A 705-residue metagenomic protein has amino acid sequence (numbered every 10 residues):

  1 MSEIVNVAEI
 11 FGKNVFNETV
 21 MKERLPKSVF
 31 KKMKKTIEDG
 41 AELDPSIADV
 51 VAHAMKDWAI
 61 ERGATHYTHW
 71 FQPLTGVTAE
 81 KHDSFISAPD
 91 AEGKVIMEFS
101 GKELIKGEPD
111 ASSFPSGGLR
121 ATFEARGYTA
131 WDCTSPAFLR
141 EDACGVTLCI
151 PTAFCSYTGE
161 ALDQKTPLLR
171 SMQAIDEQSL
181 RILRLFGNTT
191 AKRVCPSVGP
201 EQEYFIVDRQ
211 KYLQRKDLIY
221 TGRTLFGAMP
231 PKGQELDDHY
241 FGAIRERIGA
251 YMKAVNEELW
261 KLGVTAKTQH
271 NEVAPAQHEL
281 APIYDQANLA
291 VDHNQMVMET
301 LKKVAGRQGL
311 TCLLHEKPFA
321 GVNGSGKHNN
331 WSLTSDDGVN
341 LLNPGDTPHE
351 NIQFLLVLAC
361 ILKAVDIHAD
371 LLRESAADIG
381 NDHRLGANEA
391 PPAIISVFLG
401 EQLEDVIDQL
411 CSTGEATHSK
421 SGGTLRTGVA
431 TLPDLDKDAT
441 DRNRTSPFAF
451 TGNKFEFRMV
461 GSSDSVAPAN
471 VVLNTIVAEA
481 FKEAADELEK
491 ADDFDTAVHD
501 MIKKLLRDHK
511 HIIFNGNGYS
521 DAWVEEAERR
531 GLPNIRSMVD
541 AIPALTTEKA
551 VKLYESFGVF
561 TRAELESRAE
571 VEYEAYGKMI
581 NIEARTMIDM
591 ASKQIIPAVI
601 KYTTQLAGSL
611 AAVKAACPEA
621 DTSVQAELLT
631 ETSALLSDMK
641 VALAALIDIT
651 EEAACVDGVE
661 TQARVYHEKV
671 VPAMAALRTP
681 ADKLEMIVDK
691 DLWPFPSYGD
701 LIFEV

Functional and structural regions predicted by a protein language model:
M1-A8: Short, compositionally biased "basic patch" segments
I10-A125: Active-site core of metal-dependent hydrolases
I47, F71, S100, P282 (+5 more regions): Active-site proximal loops enriched in glycine and acidic residues that flank catalytic Cys/His/Asp and coordinate
A64, T68-W70, V291-R307, L333 (+3 more regions): Hydrophobic/aromatic-rich, well-ordered segments within soluble, folded domains that form packed cores
G76-E92, P109-S112, G117, R215 (+4 more regions): Short linear, low-complexity motifs centered on an aromatic residue
S87-F123, D237, C360-I361, A484-D493 (+2 more regions): Short, intrinsically disordered, low-complexity segments enriched in Ser/Thr and Pro
R126-L314, N323-G326, L333-E570: Glycine-rich, acidic/polar active-site loops that bind/position phosphate-bearing ligands
I502-V705: C-terminal amphipathic alpha-helical interaction region
